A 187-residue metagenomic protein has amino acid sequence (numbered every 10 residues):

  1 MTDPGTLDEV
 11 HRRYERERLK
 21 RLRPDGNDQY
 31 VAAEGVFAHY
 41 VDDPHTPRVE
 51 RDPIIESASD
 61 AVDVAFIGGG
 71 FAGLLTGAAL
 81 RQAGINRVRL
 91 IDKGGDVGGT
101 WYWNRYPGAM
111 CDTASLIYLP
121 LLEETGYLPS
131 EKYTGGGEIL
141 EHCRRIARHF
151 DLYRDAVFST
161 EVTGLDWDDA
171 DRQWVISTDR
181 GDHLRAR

Functional and structural regions predicted by a protein language model:
M1-D63, Q82-A83, E141: Extreme N-terminal leader/targeting segments of oxidoreductases
P4, P129-R187: Feature captures the FAD/FMN-dependent oxidoreductase FAD-binding
V10, E17, A72, T76 (+1 more regions): Alpha-helical packing segments of well-folded alpha/beta enzyme cores
R13, R23, Y102-R145: Glycine-rich active-site loop/strand segments that organize a redox cofactor
E34, E56-D60, W103, D112-T113 (+2 more regions): FAD-dinucleotide binding site
I55, S59-L90: N-terminal Rossmann-like FAD-binding beta1-loop-alpha1 element of flavoenzymes
R81-Y106: Glycine-rich FAD pyrophosphate-binding loop
